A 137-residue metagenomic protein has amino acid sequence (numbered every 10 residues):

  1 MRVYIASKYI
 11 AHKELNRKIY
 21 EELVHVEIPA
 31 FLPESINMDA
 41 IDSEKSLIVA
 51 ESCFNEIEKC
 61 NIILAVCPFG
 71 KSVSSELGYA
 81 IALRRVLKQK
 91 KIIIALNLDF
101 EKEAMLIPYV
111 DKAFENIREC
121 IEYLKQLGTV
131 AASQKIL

Functional and structural regions predicted by a protein language model:
M1-L137: Conserved catalytic or regulatory cores that recognize and/or transform ribose-phosphate-containing ligands
